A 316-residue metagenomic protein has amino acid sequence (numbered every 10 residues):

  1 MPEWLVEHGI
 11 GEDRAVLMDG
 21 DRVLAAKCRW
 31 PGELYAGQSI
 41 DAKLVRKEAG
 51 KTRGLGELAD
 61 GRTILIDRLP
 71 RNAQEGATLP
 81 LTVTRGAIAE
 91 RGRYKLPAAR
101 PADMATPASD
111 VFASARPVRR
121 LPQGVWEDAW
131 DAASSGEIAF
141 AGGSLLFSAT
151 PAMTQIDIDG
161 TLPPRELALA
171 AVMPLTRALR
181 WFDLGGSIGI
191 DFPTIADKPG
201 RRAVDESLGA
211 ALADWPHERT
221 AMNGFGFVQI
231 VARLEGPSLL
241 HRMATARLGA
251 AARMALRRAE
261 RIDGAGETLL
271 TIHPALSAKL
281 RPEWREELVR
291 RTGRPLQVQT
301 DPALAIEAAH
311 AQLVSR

Functional and structural regions predicted by a protein language model:
W4-G9, V16, G32-A36, L44-E48 (+9 more regions): Replace "in large, NTP-powered and nucleic-acid-processing enzymes" with "in large, NTP-powered factors and other
G11-R14, G20-K27, S39-D41, G50-G54 (+5 more regions): Charged, low-complexity intrinsically disordered tails
L17-Y35, S39, R120-S134, P163-E166 (+2 more regions): A short, contiguous, amphipathic alpha-helix enriched in charged residues
R53, R62-T63, A87-E90, M153 (+2 more regions): Short beta-strands and strand-coil junctions in structured, solvent-facing domains, enriched
I88-R93, D131-A141, D214-E218: Active-site phosphate-binding and catalytic loops of NTP-dependent enzymes
K95-A98, G136, A152, G189: Mixed-charge (acidic/basic) macromolecular-recognition segments
P117-I138, S148-T150, I156-D159: Conserved inter-motif catalytic segment of the P-loop NTP-binding fold
A141-S315: Conserved glycine-centered short motifs in functionally critical loops
